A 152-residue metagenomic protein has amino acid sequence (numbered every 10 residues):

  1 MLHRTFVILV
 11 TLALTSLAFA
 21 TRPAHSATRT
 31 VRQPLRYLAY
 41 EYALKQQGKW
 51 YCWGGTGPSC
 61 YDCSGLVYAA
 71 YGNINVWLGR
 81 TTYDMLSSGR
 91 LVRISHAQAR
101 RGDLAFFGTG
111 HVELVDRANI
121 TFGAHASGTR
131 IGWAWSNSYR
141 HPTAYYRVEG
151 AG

Functional and structural regions predicted by a protein language model:
M1-W50, N73, A97, A118 (+1 more regions): Intrinsically disordered, low-complexity, Pro/Ser/Thr/Asn/Gly/Ala-rich spacer/linker segments adjacent to signal
R22, S59, C63, Y71 (+4 more regions): Solvent-exposed, non-transmembrane amphipathic alpha-helical segments
A27-V76, S87-S88, G108-G110, F122-A124: N-terminal capping segments
V76-N137: ...with weaker cross-activation on analogous glycine-rich loops/strands in unrelated enzymes
